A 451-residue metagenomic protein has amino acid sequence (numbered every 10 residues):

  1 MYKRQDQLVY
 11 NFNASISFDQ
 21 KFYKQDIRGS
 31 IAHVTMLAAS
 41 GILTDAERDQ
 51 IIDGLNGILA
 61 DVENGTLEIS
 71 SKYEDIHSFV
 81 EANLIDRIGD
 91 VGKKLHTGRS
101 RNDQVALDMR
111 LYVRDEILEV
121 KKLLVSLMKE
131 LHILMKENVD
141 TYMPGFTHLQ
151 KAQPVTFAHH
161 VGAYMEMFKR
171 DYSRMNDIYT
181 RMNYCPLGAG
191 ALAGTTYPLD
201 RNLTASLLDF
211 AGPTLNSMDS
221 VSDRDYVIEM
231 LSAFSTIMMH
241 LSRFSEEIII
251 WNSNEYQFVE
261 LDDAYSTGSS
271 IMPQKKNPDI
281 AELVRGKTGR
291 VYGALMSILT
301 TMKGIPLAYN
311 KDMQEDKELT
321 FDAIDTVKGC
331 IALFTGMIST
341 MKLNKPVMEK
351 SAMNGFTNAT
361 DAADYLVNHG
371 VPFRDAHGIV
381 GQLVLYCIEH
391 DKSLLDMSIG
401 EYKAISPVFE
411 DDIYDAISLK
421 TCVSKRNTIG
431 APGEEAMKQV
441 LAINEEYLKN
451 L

Functional and structural regions predicted by a protein language model:
M1-Y2, F244: Short, low-complexity intrinsically disordered segments enriched in A/P/G/S/L with frequent Arg, especially at protein
K3-G194, L199-S206, G212, T267-G268 (+4 more regions): A helix-coil-helix interface module used to build multimeric assemblies and to scaffold catalytic/cofactor sites
K3-G29, D90-V91, M272-L451: Glycine-rich cofactor/substrate-binding loops
S30, H77, E81, V227-M230 (+2 more regions): Short runs of predominantly hydrophobic/aromatic residues within well-ordered alpha helices that form helix-helix
A32-T35, L111, D115, I228-S232 (+1 more regions): Positions in alpha-helical segments
H33, L37, G54, I58-D61 (+17 more regions): Generic, well-ordered alpha-helical scaffold segments in large soluble proteins
L43, L67, Y256-Q257, P372 (+1 more regions): Conserved hydrophobic residue
R114, K136, P144, Q150-G304 (+3 more regions): Charged, flexible cofactor/metal-binding loops and thiol motifs
